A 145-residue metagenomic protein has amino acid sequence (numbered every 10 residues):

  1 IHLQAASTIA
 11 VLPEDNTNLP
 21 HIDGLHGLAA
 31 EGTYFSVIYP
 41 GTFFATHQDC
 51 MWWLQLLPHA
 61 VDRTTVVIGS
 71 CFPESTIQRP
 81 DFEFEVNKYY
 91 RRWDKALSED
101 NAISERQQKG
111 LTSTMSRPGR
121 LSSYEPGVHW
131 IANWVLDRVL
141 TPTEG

Functional and structural regions predicted by a protein language model:
I1-G145: C-terminal catalytic domain of Rieske-type non-heme iron oxygenases
